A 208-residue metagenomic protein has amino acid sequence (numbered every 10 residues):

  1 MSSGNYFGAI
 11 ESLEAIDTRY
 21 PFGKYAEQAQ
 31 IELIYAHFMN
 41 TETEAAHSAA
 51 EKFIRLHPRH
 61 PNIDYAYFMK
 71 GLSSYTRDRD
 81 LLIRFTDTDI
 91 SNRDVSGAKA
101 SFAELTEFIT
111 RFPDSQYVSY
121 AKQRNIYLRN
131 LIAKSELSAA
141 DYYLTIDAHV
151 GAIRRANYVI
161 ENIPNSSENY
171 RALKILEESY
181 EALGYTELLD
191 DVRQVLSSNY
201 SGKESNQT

Functional and structural regions predicted by a protein language model:
M1-T208: Acidic, polar-rich low-complexity tracts and alpha-helical solenoid repeat scaffolds
